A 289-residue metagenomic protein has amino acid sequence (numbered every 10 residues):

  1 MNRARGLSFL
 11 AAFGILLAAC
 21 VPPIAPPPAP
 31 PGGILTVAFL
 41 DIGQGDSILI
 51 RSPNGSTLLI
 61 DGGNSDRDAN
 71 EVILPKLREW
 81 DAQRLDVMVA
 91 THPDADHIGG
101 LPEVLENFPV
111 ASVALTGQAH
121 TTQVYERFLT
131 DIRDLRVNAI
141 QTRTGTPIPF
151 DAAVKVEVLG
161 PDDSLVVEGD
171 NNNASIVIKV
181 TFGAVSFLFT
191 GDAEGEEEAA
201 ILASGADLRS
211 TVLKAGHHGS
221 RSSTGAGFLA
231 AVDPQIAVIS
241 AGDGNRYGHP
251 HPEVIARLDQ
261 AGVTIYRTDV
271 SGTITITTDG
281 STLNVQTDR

Functional and structural regions predicted by a protein language model:
N2-F9, G14-R289: Non-globular, low-confidence helical/coil segments that flank catalytic cores
